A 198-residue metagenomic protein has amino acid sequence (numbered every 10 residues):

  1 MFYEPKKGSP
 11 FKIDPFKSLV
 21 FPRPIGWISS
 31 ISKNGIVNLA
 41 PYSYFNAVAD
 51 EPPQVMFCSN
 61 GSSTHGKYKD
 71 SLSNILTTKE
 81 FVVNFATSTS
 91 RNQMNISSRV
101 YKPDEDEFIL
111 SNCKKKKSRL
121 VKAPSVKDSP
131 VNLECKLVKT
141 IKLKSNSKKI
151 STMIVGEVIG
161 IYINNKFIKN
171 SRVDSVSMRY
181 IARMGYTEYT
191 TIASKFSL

Functional and structural regions predicted by a protein language model:
M1-L198: Basic, polyanion-binding surface patches
